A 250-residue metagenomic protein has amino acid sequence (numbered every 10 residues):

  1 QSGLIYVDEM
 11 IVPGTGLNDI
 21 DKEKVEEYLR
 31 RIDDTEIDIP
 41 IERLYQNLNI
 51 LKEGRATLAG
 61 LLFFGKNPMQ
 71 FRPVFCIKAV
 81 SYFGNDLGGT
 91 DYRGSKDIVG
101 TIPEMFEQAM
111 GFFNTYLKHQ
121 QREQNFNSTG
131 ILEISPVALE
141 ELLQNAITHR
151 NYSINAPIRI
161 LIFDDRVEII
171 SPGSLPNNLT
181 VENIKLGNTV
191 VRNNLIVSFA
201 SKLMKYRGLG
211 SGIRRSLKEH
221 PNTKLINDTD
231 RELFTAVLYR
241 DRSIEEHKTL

Functional and structural regions predicted by a protein language model:
Q1-L143, I147-A156, I162, P176-V190 (+2 more regions): Active-site helix-to-loop segments that bind/position phosphate- or nucleotide-bearing substrates and donors across
G16-D21, Q70-F71, I77, N177-L250: Flexible, glycine-/charge-rich segments associated with ATP-binding catalytic modules
N67, P172, Y239: Surface loops and adjacent helix of pleckstrin homology
N67-P68, D165-V167, R242: Short, internal active-site loops enriched in acidic
T129, N155-P157, D164, H220-N222 (+1 more regions): Active-site lining segments that contact anionic ligands and/or coordinate catalytic metals
H149-N151, I169, G210, L217: Hydrophobic alpha-helical bundle architecture
R166-G173, N177-N178: Short, highly conserved beta-strand within the GHKL-type HATPase_c fold
